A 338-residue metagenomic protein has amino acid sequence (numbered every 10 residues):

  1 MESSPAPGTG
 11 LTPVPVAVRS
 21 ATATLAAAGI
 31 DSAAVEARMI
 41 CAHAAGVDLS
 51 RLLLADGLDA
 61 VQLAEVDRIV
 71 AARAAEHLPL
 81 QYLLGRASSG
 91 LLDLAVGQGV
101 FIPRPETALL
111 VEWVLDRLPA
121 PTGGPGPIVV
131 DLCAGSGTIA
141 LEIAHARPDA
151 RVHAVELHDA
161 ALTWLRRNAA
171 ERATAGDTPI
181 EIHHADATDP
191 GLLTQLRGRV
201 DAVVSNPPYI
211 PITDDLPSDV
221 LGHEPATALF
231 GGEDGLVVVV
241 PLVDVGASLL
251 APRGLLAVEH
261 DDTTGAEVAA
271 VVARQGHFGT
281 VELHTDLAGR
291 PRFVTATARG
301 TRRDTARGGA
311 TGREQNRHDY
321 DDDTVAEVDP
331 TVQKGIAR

Functional and structural regions predicted by a protein language model:
M1-L52: Non-catalytic accessory regions of SAM-dependent methyltransferases
E2, C41-R117: Conserved AdoMet
I40, H77, T107, I139 (+6 more regions): Residue-level signal for inorganic ion chemistry
E106-P217: Conserved SAM/SAH cofactor-binding pocket of Class I
P207-V238: Mobile active-site "lid"/loop adjacent to the S-adenosyl-L-methionine
D234-T297: Conserved Class I SAM-dependent methyltransferase catalytic core
V294-D304, K334-R338: C-terminal lobe and adjacent flexible extensions of AdoMet/dcAdoMet transferase-like proteins
D304, N316-D323, D329: Intrinsic-disorder-associated, low-complexity terminal segments enriched in Asp/Asn/His/Tyr and depleted of Lys/Arg
